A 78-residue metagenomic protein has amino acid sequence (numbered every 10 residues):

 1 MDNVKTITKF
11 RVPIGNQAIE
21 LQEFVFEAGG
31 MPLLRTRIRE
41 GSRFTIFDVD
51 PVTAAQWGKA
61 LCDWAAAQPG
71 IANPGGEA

Functional and structural regions predicted by a protein language model:
M1-A78: Positively charged, low-complexity terminal tracts and the immediately adjacent first secondary-structure elements
